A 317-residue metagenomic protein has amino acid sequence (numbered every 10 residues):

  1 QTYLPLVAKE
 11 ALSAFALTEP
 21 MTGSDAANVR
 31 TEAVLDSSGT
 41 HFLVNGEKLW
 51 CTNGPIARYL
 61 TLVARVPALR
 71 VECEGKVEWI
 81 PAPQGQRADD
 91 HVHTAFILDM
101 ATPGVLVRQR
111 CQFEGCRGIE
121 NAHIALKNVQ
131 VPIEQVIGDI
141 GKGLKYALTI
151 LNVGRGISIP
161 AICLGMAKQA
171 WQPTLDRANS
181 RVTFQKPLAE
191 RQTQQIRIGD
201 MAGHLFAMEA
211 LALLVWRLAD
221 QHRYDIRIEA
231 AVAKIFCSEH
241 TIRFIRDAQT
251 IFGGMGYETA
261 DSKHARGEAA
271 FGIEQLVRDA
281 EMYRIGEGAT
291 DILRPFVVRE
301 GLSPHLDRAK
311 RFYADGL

Functional and structural regions predicted by a protein language model:
Q1-L4, A8-K9, T52-Y59, L205 (+3 more regions): Internal helix-loop-helix
K9-T18: A short, Trp-centered hydrophobic/proline-enriched beta-strand micro-motif
D25-A27, N53-R58, D89-H91, R117-I119 (+1 more regions): Short glycine/proline-enriched turns and hinge-like loops at secondary-structure junctions
T31-V34: A structural signal for short hydrophobic beta-strand segments in well-ordered beta-sheet cores
H41, N45-L106: A short core secondary-structure module
V107-L205, M282-G286, T290-L293, R299-L317: Glycine-rich beta->alpha junctions and the first turn(s) of the following alpha-helix
C116, Y224, I228-G316: Alpha-helix capping/hinge segments and adjacent helical runs
R177-Q185, A212-R223, I251: Secondary-structure edge/capping motif, primarily at the C-terminal ends of alpha-helices and the immediately following
